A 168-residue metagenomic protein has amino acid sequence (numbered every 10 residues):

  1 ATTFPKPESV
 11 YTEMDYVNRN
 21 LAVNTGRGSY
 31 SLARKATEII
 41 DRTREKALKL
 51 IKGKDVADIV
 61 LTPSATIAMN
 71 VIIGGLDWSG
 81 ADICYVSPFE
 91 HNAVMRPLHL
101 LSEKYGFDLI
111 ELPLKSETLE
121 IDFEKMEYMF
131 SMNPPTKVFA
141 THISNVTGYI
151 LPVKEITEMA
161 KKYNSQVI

Functional and structural regions predicted by a protein language model:
A1-I168: Pyridoxal 5′-phosphate
